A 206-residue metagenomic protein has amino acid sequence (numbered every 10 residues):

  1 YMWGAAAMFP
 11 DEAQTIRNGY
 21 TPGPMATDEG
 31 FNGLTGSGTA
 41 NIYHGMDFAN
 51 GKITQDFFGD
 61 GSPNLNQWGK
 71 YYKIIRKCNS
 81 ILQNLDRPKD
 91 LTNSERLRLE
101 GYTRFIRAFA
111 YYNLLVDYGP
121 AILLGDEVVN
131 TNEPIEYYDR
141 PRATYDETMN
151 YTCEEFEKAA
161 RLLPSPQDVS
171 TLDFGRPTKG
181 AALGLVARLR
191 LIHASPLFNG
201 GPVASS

Functional and structural regions predicted by a protein language model:
Y1-N32, S80, L99, D146: Acidic, glycine-rich segments characteristic of secretory precursors and extracytoplasmic regions
A7-E12, T39-Y118, Y137-N150, E154-L172: Conserved, well-structured interaction surfaces
W68-G69, S170-T178, G200-S205: Outer-membrane beta-barrel proteins
N113-L114, P120, L124, V129 (+1 more regions): Aromatic-lined, polymer-binding surfaces characteristic of secreted/periplasmic polysaccharide-degrading enzymes
L115-V116, I122, Q167, I192-G201: Short coil/turn linking the two alpha-helices of tandem helical-hairpin repeats
Y138-D139, Y145, L197-S206: Acidic, serine/threonine/proline-rich low-complexity intrinsically disordered regions
